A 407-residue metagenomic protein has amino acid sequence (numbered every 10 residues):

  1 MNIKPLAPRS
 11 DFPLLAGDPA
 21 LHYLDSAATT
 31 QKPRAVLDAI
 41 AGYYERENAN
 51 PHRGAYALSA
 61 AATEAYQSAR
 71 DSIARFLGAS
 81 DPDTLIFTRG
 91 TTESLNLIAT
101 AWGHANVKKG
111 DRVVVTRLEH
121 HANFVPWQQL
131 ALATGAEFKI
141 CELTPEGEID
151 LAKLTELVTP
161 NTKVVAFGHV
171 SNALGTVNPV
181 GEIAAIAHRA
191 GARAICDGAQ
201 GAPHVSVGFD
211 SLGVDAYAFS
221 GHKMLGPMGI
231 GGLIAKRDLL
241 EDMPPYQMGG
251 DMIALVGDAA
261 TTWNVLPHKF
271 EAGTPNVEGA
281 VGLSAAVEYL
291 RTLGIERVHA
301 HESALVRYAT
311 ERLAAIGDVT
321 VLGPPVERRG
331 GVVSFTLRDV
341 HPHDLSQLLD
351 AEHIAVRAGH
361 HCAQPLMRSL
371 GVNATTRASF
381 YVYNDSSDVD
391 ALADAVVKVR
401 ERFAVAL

Functional and structural regions predicted by a protein language model:
M1-L407: Pyridoxal 5′-phosphate
